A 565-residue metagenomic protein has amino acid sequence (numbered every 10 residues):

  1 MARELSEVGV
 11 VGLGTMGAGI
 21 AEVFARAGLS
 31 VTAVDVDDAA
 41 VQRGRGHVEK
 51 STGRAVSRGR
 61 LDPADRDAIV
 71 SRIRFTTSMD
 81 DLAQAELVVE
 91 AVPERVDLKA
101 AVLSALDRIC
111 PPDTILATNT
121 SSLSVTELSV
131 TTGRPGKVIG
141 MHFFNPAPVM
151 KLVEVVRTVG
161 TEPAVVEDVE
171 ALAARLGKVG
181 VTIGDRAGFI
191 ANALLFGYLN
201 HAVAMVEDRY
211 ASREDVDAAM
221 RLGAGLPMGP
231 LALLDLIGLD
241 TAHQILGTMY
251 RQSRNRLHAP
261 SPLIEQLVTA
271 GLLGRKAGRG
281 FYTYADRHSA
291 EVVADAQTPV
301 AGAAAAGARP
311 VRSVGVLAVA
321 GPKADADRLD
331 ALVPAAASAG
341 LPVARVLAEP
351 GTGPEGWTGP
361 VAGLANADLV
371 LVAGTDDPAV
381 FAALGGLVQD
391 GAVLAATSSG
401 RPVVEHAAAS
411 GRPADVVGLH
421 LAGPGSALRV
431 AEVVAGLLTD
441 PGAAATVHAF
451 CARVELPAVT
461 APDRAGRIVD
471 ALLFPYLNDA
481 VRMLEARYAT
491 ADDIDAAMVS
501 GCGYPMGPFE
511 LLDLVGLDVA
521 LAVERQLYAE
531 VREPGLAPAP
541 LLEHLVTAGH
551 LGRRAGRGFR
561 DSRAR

Functional and structural regions predicted by a protein language model:
A2, A27, K178-D185, R213-A373 (+4 more regions): NAD(P)-dependent Rossmann-like dehydrogenase/reductase catalytic/cofactor-binding core
L5-G12, L317: Beta1/beta-strand and adjacent pyrophosphate-binding region of the FAD-binding site in flavoprotein oxidoreductases
G14-A18, A326: Glycine-rich NAD(P) Rossmann-fold beta1-alpha1 loop
A18-G19, A100, D330: Residues forming the Rossmann-fold NAD(P)(H) cofactor-binding site
L29-R60, A335-P354: NAD(P)-binding Rossmann-fold cofactor-contacting core
V36-A39, A55-I115, L123, A344 (+1 more regions): Rossmann-like NAD(P)-binding element
I115-A193, A308-A318, A326-D330, P334-P342 (+6 more regions): Rossmann-fold dinucleotide-binding core
